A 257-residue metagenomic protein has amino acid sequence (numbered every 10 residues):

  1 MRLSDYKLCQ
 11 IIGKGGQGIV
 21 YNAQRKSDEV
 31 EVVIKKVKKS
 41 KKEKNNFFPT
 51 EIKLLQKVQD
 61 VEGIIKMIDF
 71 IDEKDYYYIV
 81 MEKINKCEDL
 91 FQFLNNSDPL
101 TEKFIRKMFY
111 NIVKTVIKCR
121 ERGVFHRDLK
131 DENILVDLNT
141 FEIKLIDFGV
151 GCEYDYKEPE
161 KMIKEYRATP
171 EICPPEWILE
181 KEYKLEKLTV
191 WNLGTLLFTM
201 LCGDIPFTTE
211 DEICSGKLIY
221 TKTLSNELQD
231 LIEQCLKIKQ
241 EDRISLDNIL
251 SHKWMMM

Functional and structural regions predicted by a protein language model:
I19: Conserved N-lobe ATP-binding subsite of Hanks-type protein kinase domains, especially the beta3 VAIK lysine
V37-V58: Conserved N-lobe beta3->alphaC-helix segment of eukaryotic protein kinase catalytic domains
K66-Y77: Short beta-strand micro-motifs within the conserved protein kinase catalytic domain, predominantly in the N-lobe
D89-P99: AlphaC helix of the protein kinase catalytic domain
M108-F109: Activation segment signature within eukaryotic-like protein kinase domains
R120-D137: Catalytic-loop of the protein kinase fold
D137-P170: Activation segment/activation loop of eukaryotic-type protein kinase catalytic domains
I238-M257: Terminal C-lobe "cap" of eukaryotic-type protein kinase domains
